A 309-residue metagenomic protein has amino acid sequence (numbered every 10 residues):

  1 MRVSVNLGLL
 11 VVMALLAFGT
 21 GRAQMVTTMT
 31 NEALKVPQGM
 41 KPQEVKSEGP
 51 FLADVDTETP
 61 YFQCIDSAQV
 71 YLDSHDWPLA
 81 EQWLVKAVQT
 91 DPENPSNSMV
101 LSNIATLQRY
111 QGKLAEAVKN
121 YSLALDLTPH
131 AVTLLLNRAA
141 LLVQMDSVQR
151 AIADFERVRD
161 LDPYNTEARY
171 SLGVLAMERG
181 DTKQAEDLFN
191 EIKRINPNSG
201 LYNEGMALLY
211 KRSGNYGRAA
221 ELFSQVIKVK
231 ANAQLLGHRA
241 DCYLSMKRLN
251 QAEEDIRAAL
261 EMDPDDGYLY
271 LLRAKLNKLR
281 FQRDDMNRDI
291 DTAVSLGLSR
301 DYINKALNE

Functional and structural regions predicted by a protein language model:
P60, N94-N97, A131, N165 (+4 more regions): Residue-level recognition of tetratricopeptide repeat
D73-S74, L107-Y110, Q144-M145, E178-R179 (+3 more regions): Register position in tetratricopeptide repeats
A87, L123-A124, R157-V158, E191-I192 (+3 more regions): Canonical positions in the second alpha-helix
T90-E93, L127, L161, I195 (+3 more regions): Structural marker of alpha-solenoid helical repeat scaffolds
N97-V100, L134, A168, Y202 (+3 more regions): TPR alpha-solenoid repeat register
M99-N103, N137, S171-V174, G205 (+3 more regions): Canonical tetratricopeptide repeat
